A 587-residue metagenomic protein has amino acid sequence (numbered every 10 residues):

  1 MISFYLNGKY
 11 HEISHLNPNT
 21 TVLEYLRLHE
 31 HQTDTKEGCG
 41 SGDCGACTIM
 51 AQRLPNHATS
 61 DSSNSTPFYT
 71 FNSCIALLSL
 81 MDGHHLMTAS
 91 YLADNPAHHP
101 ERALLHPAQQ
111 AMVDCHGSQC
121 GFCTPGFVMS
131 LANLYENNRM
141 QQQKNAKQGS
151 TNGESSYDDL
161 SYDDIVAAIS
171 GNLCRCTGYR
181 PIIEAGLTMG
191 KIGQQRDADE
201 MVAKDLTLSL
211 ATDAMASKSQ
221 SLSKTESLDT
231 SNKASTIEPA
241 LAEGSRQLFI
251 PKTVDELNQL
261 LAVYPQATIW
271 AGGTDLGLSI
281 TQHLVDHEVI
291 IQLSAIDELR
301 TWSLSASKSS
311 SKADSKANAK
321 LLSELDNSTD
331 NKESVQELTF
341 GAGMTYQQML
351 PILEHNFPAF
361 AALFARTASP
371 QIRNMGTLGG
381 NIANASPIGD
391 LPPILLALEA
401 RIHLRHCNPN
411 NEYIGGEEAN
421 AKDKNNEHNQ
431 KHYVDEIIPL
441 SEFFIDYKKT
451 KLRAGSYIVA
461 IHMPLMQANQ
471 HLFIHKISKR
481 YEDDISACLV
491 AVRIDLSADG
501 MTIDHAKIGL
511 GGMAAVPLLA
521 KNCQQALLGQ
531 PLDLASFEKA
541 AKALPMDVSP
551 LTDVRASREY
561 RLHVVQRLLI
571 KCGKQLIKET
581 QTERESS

Functional and structural regions predicted by a protein language model:
M1-K9: Eukaryote-biased recognition of intrinsically disordered, low-complexity regulatory segments
K9-P18: Short, contiguous acidic and Ser/Thr-rich linear segments
Y10, M50-L54, S62, P107-V113 (+5 more regions): C-terminal structural segment of proteins
P18-L23, T48, L77, T345: Short, structural beta-strand-to-alpha-helix junction motif
T20-Y25, L78-H85, F444-R453, E482-D484: Short, surface-exposed linear segments at secondary-structure transitions and domain or protein termini
R27-T33: Conserved cytochrome P450 K-helix E-x-x-R motif and the immediately C-terminal K′/meander segment
T33-H57, S65-L80, H85, V113-L134 (+1 more regions): Local cysteine-cluster metal-coordination motifs and their immediate loop/turn environment, predominantly Fe-S cluster
N64-Y69, S73, L78-G121, T502-H505 (+1 more regions): Gly/Pro-rich active-site capping loops and adjacent beta-alpha segments that organize cofactor/substrate pockets
